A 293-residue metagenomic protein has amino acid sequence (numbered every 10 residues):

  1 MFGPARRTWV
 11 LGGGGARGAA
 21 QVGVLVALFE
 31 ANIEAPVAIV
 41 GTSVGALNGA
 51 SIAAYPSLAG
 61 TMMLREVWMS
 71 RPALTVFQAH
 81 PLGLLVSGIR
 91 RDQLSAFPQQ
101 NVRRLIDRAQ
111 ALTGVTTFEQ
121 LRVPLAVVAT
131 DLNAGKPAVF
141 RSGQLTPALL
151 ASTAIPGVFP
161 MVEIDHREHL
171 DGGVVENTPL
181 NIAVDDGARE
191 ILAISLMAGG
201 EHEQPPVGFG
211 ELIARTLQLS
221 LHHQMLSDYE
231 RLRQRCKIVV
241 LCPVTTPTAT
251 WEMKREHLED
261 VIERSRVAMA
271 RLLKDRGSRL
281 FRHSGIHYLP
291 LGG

Functional and structural regions predicted by a protein language model:
M1-T42, A50-G293: Patatin-like phospholipase
